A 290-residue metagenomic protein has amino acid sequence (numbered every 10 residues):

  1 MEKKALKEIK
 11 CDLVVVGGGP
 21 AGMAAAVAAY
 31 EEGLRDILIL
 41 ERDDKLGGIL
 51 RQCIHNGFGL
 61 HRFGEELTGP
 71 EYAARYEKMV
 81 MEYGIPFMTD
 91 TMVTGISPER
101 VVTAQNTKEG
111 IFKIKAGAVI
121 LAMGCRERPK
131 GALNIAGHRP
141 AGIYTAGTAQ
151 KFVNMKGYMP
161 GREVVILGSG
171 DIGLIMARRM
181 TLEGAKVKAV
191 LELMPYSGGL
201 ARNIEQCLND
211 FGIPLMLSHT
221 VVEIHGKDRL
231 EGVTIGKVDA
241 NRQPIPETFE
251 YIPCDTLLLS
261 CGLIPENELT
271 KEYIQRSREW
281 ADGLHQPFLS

Functional and structural regions predicted by a protein language model:
M1-S290: Residues forming the flavin
